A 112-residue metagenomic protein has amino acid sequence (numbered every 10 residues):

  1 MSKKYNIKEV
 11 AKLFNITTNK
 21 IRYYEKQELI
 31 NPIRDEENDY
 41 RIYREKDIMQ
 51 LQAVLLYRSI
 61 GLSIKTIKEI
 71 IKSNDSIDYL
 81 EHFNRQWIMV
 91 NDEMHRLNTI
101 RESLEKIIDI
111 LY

Functional and structural regions predicted by a protein language model:
M1-T66: Basic helix-turn-helix/winged-helix DNA-binding cores and closely related short helical interaction motifs
L55, E69-Y112: Short, charged amphipathic alpha-helical surface segments
